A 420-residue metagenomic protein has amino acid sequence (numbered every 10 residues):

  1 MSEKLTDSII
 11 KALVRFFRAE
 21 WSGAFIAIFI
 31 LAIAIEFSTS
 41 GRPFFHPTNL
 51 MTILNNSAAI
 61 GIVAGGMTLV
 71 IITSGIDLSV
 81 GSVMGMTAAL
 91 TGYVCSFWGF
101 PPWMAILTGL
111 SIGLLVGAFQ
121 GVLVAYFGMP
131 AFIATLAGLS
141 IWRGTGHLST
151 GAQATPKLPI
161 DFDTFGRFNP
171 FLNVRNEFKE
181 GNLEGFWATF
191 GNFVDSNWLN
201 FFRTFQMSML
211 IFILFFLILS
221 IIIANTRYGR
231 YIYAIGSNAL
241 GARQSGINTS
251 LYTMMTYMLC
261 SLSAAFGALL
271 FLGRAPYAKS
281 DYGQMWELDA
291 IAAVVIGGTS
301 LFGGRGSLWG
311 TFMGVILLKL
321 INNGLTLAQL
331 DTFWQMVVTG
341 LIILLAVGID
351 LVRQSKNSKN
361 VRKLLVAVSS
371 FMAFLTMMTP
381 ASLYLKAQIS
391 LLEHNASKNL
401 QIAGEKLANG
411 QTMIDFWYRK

Functional and structural regions predicted by a protein language model:
M1-L31, Q244-L251, L325-H394: Cytosolic-side transmembrane-helix boundaries in multi-pass membrane proteins
S2-I62, T91, W98-M104, K179-F186 (+3 more regions): Membrane-interfacial amphipathic/re-entrant helices at transmembrane-helix boundaries
R15-F16, F132-T226, A275-Y282: Transmembrane helix-bundle core of multi-pass membrane transporters and related energy-transducing complexes
A32-F37, H46-W98, P102, V122-M129 (+3 more regions): Single transmembrane alpha-helix segments in multi-pass membrane proteins
G41-T52, H147-S149, Q153-A154, F201-F202 (+3 more regions): Inter-helical junctions in multi-pass inner-membrane proteins, predominant in energy-converting antiporter-like
G99-S140, M313-G314, V347: Alpha-helical transmembrane segments within multi-pass membrane transporters and channels
F100-P101, L115-Q120, F178-N182, T189 (+1 more regions): Helix-loop-helix "hairpin" substructures at the membrane interface of multi-pass membrane proteins
Y257, A264, R274-G340: Transmembrane alpha-helical segments in multi-pass inner-membrane proteins
